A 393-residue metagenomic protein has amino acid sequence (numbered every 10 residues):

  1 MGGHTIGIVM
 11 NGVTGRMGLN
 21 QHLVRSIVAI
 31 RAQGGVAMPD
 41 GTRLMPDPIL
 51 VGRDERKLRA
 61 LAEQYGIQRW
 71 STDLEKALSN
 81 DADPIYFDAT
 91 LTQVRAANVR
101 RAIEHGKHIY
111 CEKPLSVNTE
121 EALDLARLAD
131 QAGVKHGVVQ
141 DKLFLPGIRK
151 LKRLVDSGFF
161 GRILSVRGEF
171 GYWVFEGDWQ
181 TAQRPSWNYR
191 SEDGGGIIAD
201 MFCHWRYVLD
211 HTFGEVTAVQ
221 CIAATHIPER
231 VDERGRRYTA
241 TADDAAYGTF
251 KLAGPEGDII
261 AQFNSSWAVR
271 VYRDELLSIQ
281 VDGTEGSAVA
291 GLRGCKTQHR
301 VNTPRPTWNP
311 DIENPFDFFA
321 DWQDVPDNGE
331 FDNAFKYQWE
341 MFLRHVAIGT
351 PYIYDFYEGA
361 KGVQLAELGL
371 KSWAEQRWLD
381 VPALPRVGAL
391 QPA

Functional and structural regions predicted by a protein language model:
M1-Y65: N-terminal Rossmann-like dinucleotide-binding module
G3, V134, G161-S165, K371-A393: C-terminal capping/lid region of NAD(P)-dependent oxidoreductase domains
G41, P46, H345-G362: Glycine- and charged-residue-rich phosphate/anionic-cofactor binding loop of Rossmann-like
R53, N328-W339: Active-site loop of classical SDR/Rossmann-like NAD(P)-dependent oxidoreductases, centered on the catalytic Tyr-X3-Lys
R69-D81: Short acidic low-complexity segments
P84-I85, L91, A96-L143, G158: Beta-strand-loop-alpha-helix segment that lines the small-molecule cofactor/substrate pocket of alpha/beta enzymes
K142-A240, Q376: Predominantly a Rossmann-like dinucleotide-binding segment in NAD(P)-dependent oxidoreductases
M201, R206-N302, K336-Y352, E367-G369 (+1 more regions): Contiguous beta-strand/loop segments that form the cofactor/metal-binding neighborhood of enzyme cores
